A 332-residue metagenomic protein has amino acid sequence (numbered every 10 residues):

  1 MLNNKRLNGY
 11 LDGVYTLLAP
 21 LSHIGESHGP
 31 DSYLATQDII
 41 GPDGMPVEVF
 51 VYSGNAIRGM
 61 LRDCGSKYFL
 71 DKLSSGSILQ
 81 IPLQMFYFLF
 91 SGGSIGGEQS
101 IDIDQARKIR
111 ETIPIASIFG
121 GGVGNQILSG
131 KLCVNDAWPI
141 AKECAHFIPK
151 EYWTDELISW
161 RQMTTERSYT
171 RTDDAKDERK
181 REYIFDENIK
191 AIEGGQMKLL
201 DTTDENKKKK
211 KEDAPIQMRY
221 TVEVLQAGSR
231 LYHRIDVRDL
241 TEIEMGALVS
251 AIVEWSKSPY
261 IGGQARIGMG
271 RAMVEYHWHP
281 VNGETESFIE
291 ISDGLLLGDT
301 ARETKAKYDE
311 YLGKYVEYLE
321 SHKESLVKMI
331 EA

Functional and structural regions predicted by a protein language model:
M1-A332: RNA-binding basic/glycine-rich loop and surface signature characteristic of RAMP-family CRISPR effectors
